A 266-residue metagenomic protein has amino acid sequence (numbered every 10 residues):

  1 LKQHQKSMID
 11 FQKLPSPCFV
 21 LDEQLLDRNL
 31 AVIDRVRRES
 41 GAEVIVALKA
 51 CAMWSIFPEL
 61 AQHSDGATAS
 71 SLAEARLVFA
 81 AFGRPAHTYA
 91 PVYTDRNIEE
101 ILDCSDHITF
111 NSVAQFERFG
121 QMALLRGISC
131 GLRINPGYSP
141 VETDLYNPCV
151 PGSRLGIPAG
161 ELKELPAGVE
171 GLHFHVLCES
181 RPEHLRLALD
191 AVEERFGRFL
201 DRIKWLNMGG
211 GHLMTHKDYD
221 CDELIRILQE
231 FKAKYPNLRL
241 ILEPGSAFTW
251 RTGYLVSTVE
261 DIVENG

Functional and structural regions predicted by a protein language model:
L1-M122, R126-I128, E164-G168, R198-R202: A charged N-terminal "starter" segment
L21, Y93, N111, C149-I157 (+2 more regions): Alpha-helix N-cap and loop-to-helix initiation/capping positions
Q24, A47-M53, L72-A73, P91-Y93 (+5 more regions): Active-site beta-loop-alpha junctions enriched in small/polar residues
N29, I33-V36, H63, G137 (+4 more regions): Change "in soluble alpha/beta enzymes" to "in soluble alpha/beta proteins
I56-A61, F79, I98-I101, F116-A123 (+5 more regions): Distinct, well-ordered alpha-helical segments
N111-V169: Conserved anion-binding
G137-G152, V169-H184, W205-D220: Active-site-proximal beta-alpha loop/turn segments in soluble metabolic enzymes
S180-G266: C-terminal active-site-proximal or functional interface alpha/beta core segments in diverse enzymes
